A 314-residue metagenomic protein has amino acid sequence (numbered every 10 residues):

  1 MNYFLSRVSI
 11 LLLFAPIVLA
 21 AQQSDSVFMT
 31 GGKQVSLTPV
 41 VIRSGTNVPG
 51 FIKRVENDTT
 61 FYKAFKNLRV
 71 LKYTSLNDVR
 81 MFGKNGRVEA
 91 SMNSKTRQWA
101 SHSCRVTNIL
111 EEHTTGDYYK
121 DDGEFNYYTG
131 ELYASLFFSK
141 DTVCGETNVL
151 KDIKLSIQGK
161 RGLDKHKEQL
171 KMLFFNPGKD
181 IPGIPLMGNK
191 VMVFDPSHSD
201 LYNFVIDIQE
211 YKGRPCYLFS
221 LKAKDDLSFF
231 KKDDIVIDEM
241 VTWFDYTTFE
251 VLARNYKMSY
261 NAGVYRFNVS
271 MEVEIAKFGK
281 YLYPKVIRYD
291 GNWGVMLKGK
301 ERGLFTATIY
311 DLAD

Functional and structural regions predicted by a protein language model:
M1-F28, L37: Bacterial Sec-dependent N-terminal signal peptides
L11-A15, T46-I52, F61-F65, F137-F138 (+4 more regions): Generic marker of "main functional regions" within proteins
V27-C216, S220-K231, K300-D314: Structured extracytoplasmic
K190-D195, K212-D314: Gly/Pro-enriched, hydrophobic low-complexity segments that function as extracytoplasmic propeptides/linkers
